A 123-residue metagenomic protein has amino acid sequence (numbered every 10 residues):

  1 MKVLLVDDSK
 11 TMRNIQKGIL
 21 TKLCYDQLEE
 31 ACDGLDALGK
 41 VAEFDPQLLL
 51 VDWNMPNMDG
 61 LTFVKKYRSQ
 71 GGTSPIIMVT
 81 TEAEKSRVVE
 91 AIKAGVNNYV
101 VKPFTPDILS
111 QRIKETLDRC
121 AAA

Functional and structural regions predicted by a protein language model:
K10-E29: Two-component/phosphorelay signaling modules centered on CheY-like receiver
K17, T62, A83-N98: Alpha4 helix (beta4-alpha4-beta5 surface) of REC/receiver domains from two-component response regulators
D33-D36, D59-T62: Acidic catalytic/metal-coordinating carboxylates
A42-F44, K66-T73, A94: Conserved phosphotransfer cores of two-component systems
F44-L50: Active-site beta3 strand of CheY-like receiver
M55: Receiver (REC) domain active-site loop signature in two-component systems and cognate sites in sensor histidine kinases
F104-I113: C-terminal output helix
